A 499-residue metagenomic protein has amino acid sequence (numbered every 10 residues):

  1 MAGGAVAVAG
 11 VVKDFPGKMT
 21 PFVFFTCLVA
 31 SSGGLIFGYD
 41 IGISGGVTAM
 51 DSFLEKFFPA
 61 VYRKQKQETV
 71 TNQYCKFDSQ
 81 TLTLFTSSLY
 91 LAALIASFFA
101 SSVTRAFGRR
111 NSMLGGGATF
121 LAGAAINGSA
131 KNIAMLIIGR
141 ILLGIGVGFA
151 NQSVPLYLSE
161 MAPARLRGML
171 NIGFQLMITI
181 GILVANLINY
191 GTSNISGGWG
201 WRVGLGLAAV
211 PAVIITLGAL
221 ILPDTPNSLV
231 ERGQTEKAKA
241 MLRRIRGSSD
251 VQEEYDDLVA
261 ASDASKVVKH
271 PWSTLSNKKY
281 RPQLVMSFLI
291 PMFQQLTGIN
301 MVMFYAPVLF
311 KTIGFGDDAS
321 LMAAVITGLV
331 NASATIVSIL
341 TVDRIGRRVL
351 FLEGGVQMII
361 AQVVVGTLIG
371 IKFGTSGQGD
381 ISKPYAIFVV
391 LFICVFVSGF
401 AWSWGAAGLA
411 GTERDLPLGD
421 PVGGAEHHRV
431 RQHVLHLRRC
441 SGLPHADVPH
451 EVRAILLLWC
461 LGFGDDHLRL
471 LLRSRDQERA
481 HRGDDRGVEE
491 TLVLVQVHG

Functional and structural regions predicted by a protein language model:
M1-R246, D250, D256, A260-G499: Alpha-helical transmembrane bundle of multi-pass membrane proteins
